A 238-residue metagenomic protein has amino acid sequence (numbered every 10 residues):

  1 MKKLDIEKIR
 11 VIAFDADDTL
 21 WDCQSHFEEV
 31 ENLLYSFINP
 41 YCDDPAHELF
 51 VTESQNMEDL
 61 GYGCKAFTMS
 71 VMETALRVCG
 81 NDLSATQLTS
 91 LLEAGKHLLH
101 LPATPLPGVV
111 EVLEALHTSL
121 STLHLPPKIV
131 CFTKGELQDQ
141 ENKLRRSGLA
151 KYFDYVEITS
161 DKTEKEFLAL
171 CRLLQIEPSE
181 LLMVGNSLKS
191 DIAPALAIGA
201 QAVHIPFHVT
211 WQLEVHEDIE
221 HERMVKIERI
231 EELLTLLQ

Functional and structural regions predicted by a protein language model:
M1-I9, V110, E114, S119 (+2 more regions): Asp-based, Mg2+/Mn2+-dependent phosphohydrolase catalytic module
K2-F50: Active-site neighborhood of HAD-like aspartate-dependent phosphohydrolases
F27-Y35, T68, M72, L137: An amphipathic alpha-helix signature
P40, T52-H97, E111: A metal-dependent, Asp-based hydrolase signature
E93-L101, F153-Y155: Glycine-rich phosphate-binding "P-loop"
L98-A115: Active-site periphery "cap/insert" segments of enzyme catalytic domains
T133: Conserved phosphate-coupling serine/threonine residues in phosphotransfer and NTP-handling enzymes
